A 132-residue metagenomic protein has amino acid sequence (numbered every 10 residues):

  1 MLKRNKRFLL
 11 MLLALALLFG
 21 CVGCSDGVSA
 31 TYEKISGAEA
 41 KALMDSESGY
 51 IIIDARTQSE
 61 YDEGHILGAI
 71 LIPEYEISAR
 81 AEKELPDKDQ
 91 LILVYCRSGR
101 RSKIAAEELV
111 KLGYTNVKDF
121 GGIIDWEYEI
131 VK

Functional and structural regions predicted by a protein language model:
L2-F8, F19-A38, L43, Y50 (+2 more regions): Rhodanese-like catalytic fold shared by cysteine-dependent sulfurtransferases and DSP/PTP-type phosphatases
L13-L18: Hydrophobic helical h-region of N-terminal Sec-dependent signal peptides in bacterial secretory/periplasmic proteins
I52-D54: Structural scaffold elements adjacent to functional motifs in cytosolic proteins
